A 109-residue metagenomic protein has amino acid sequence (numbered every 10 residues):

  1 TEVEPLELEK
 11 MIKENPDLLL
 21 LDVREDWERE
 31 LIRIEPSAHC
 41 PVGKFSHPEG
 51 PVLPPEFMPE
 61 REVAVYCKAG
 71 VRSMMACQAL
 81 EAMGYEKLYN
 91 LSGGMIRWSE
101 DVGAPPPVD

Functional and structural regions predicted by a protein language model:
T1-L19, D26-A64, V71-D109: Rhodanese-like catalytic fold shared by cysteine-dependent sulfurtransferases and DSP/PTP-type phosphatases
